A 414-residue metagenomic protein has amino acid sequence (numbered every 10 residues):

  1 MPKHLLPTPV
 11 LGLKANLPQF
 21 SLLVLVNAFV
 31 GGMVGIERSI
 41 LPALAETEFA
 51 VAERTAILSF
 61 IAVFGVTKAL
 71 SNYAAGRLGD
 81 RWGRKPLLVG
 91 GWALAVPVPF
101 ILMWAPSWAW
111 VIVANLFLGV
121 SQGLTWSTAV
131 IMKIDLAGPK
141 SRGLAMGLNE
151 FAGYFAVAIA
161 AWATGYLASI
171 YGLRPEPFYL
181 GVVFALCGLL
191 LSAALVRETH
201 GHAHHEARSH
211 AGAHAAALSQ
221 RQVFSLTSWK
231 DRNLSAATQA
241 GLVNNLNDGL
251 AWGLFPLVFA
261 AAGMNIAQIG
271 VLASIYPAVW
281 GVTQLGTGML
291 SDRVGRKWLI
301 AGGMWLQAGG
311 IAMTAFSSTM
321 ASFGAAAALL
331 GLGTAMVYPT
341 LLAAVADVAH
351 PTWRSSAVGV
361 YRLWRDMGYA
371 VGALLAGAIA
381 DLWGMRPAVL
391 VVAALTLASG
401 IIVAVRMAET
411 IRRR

Functional and structural regions predicted by a protein language model:
P2-L17, E198-A237: Juxtamembrane intracellular "pre-TM" segments in multi-pass secondary transporters
K14-G65, S235-A236, A240, N244-A262: Helix-loop boundary and gating motifs at the non-cytosolic
G65-Y73, A158, P277-L285, Y369-A370: Residue-level signature of mid-helix packing/kink "hotspots" within the transmembrane helices of 12-pass Major
S71-G83, A168, T283-G295, A380-D381: Helix-to-loop junctions at the C-terminal end of transmembrane segments in multipass secondary transporters
A93-P106, L306-S318: C-terminal ends and interior cores of transmembrane alpha-helices in multi-pass membrane transporters/permeases
A114-G153, A343-A344: Cytoplasmic helix-loop-helix junction between adjacent transmembrane helices in 12-TM secondary transporters
E176-A193, V389-A404: Symmetry-related core transmembrane helices of the 12-TM Major Facilitator Superfamily/SLC fold
